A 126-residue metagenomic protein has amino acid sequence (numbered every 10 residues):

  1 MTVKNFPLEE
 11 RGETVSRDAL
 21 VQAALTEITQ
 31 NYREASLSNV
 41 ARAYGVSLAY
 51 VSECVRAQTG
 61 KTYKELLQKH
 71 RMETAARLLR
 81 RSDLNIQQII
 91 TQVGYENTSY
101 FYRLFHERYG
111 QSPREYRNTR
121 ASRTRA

Functional and structural regions predicted by a protein language model:
T2-E13, A23-S36, C54-T59, A76-N85 (+2 more regions): Basic, amphipathic alpha-helical hairpins
F6, R11, S16, R103-A126: …primarily DNA-binding HTH/wHTH and HhH modules…
E13-R17, T29, Y44, L67: Residue-level marker of regulatory loop/turn positions in helix-turn-helix DNA-binding domains and in histidine
Q22-Q30, A57-E96, N118-A126: Terminal helix-turn-helix DNA-binding modules in bacterial transcription factors
E34, S38-H70, I90-E115: Basic/polar phosphate-binding segments, predominantly the helix-turn-helix DNA-binding elements of transcriptional
